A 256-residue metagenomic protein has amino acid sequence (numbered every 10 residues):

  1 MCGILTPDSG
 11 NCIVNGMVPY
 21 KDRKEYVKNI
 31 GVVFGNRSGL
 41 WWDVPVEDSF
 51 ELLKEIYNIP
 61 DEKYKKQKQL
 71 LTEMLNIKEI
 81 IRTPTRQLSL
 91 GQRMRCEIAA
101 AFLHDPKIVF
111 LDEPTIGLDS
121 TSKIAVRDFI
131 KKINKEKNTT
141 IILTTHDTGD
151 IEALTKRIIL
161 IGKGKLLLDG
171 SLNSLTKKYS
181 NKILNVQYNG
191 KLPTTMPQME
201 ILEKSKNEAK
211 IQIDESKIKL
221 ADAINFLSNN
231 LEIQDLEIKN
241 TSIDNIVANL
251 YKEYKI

Functional and structural regions predicted by a protein language model:
G10-K21, E25-Y26: Conserved ABC transporter NBD signature motif
E51, E55, E62-I80: Conserved ABC ATPase "signature" region
P84-L88: Conserved ABC ATPase signature
D105: Conserved catalytic motifs of ABC-family nucleotide-binding domains
V109-E113: Catalytic Walker B motif of ABC-type/P-loop ATPase nucleotide-binding domains
R127-D214: ABC transporter nucleotide-binding domain
I183-I256: Short, charged/small-residue-rich alpha-helical element at the C-terminal edge of ABC transporter nucleotide-binding
